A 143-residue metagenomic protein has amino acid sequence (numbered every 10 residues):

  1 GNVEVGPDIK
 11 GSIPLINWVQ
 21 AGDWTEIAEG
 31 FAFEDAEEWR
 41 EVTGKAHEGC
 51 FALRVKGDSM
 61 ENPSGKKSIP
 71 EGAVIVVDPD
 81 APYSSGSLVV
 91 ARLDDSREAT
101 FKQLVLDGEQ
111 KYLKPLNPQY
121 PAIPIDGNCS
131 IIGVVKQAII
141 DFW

Functional and structural regions predicted by a protein language model:
G1-E71, D95-S96, P121-A122, Q137-W143: Short, positionally conserved secondary-structure boundary motifs
A52, M60, K66-W143: C-terminal regulatory/effector modules of DNA-binding transcriptional regulators
